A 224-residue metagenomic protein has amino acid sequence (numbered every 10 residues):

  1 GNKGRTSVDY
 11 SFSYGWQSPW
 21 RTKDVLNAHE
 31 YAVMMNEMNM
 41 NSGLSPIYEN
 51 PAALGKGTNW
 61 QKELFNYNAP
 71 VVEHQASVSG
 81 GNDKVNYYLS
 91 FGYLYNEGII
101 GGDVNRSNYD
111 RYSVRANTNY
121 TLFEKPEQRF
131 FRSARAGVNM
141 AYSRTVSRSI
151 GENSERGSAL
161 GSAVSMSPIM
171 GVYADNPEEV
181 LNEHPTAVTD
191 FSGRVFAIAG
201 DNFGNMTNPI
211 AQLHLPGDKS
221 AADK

Functional and structural regions predicted by a protein language model:
G1, G15, G57-A69: Periplasmic N-terminal accessory/gating domains of Gram-negative outer-membrane beta-barrel systems
K3-G57, G102, R106-Y109, S113 (+1 more regions): Surface-exposed loop/interface segments of Gram-negative outer-membrane beta-barrel transport/assembly proteins
F12, Y93-L94: Transmembrane beta-strand segments that form the barrel wall of outer-membrane beta-barrel proteins
N50, W60-L64, V71-S77, I100-V104: Residue-level detector of functional hotspots within protein domains
F65-N86, F91-G92, A211-K224: Outer-membrane beta-barrel transmembrane strands
A76, G80-K84, Y95-I99, T118-E127: Outer-membrane beta-barrel proteins
